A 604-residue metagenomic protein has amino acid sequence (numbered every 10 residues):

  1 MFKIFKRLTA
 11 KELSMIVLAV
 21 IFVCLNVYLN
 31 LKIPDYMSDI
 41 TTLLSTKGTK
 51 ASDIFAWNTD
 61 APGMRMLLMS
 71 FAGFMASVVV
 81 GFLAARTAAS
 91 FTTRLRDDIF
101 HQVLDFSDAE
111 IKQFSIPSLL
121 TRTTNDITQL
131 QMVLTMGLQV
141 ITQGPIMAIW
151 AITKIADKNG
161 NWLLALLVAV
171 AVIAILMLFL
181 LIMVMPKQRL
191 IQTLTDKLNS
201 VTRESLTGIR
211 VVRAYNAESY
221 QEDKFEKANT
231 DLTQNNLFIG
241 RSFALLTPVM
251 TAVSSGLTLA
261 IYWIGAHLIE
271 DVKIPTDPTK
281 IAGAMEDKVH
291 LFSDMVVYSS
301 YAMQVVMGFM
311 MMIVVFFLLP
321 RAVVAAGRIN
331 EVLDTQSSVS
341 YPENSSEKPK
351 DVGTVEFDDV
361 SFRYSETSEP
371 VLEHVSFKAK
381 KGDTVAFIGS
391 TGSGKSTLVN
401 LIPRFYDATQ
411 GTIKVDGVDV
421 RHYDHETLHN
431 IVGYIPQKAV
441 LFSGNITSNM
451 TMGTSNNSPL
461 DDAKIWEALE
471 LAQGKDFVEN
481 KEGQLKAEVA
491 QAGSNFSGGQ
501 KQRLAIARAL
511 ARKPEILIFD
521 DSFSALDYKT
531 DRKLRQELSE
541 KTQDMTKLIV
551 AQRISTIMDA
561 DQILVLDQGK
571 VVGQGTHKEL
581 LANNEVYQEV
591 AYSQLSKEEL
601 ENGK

Functional and structural regions predicted by a protein language model:
M1-K11, L119: A short amphipathic helical element positioned immediately N-terminal to and/or at the very start of a transmembrane
A10, D108-A109, N125-L134, L138 (+7 more regions): An intracellular "coupling" helix at the cytosolic face of ABC transporter transmembrane type-1 domains
A10, S14-V79, L83, A156-L163 (+2 more regions): Transmembrane helix-loop-helix hairpins at lipid-water interfaces of multipass membrane proteins, especially the type-1
I21-F22, L29-S45, T59-D60, L68-I116 (+11 more regions): Juxtamembrane helix-loop junctions of ABC transporter transmembrane domains
V103, F225, I329, F357-D359: Conserved catalytic Walker-motif region of ABC-type ATPase nucleotide-binding domains
W150, K154-A171, F238-G327, V332-L333: Helix-loop-helix
K348-K604: ABC-type nucleotide-binding domain
